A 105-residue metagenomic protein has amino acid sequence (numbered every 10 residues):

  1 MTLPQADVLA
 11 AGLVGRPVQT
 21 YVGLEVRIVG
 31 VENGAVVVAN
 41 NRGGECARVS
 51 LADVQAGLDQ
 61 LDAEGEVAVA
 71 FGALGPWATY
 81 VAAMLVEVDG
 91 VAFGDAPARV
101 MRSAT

Functional and structural regions predicted by a protein language model:
M1-A47: Long, low-complexity, charged/polar intrinsically disordered regions in eukaryotic proteins
Q5-A6, V54, A78: Short amphipathic alpha-helical segments that mediate assembly, nucleic-acid/protein binding, or membrane association
G15-R16, Q60, E64, V88: Surface-exposed polar/charged interaction patches
G30-V31, F93-D95: Generic beta-strand structural signal
R48-A73: Short acidic, hydrophobic short linear motifs in intrinsically disordered regions
F71-E87, F93-G94: Short amphipathic alpha-helical interaction segments
A96-T105: Short, cationic-aromatic polyanion-contact patches
